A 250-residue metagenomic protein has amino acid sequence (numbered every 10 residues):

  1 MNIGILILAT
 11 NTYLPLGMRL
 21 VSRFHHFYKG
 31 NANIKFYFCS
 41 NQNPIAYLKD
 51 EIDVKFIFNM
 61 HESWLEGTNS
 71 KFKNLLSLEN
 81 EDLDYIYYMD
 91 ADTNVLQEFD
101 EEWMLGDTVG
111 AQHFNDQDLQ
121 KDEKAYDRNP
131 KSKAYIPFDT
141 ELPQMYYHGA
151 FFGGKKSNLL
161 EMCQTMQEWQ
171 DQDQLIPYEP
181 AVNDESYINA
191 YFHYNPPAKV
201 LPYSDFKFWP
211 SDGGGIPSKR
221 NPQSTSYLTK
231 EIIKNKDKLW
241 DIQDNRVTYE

Functional and structural regions predicted by a protein language model:
M1-G67, N80-D82, K234, Y249-E250: N-terminal anchoring/stem segment of glycosyltransferases
L6, Y37, K55, Y87-M89 (+3 more regions): Hydrophobic/aromatic beta-strand patches that form the interior of the parallel beta-sheet core in alpha/beta enzyme
G17, Y47-L48, Q97-D100, C163: Short glycine-/acidic-enriched loop or helix-start segments at secondary-structure transitions that form or flank
F38-A46, D92-E98, S204-F206: Short, polar loop motifs at secondary-structure junctions
T68, F72, D92-T93, A181-I188: Conserved glycosyltransferase catalytic-site signature
K71-Q120: GT-A fold catalytic core of metal-dependent nucleotide-sugar glycosyltransferases, centered on the diacidic
E102-E161: PAPS-dependent sulfotransferase catalytic domain
F138-Q243: Catalytic core and acceptor-binding pocket of nucleotide-sugar-dependent glycosyltransferases
